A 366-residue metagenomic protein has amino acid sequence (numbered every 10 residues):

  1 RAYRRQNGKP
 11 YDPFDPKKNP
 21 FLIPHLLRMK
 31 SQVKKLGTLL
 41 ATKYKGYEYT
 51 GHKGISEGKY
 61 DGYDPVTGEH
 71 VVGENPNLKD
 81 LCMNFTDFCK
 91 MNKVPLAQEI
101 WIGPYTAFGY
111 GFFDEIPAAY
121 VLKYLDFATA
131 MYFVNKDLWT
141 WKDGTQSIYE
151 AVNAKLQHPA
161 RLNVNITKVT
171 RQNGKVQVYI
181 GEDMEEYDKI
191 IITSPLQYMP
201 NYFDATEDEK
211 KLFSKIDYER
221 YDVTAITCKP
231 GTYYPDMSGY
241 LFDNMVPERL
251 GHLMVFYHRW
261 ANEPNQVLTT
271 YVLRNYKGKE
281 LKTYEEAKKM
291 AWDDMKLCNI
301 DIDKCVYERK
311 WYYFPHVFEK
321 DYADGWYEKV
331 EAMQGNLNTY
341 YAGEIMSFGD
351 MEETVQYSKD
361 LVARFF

Functional and structural regions predicted by a protein language model:
R1-E115: Mobile amphipathic helical/loop "lid" adjacent to a hydrophobic cofactor/ligand pocket
N84-M91, S147-K155, A225, E286 (+3 more regions): Amphipathic alpha-helical segments that form well-ordered structural scaffolds and often line/cohere around active
P117, V121, W141, T145 (+1 more regions): Conserved donor sugar-nucleotide recognition element shared by glycan-biosynthetic enzymes
L125-I180: Helical element adjacent to the flavin cofactor pocket in flavoenzyme catalytic cores
L156, A160, E186, V362-F366: Short, hydrophobic alpha-helical segments
A160-L162, I192, Y341: A structural signal for the hydrophobic beta-strands that form the central parallel beta-sheet of Rossmann-like
N165-L268, V272-E280: Mid-domain catalytic core of redox enzymes that form a hydrophobic substrate pocket/lid adjacent to a catalytic redox
F256-F366: Conserved flavin/dinucleotide-binding core of flavoenzymes
